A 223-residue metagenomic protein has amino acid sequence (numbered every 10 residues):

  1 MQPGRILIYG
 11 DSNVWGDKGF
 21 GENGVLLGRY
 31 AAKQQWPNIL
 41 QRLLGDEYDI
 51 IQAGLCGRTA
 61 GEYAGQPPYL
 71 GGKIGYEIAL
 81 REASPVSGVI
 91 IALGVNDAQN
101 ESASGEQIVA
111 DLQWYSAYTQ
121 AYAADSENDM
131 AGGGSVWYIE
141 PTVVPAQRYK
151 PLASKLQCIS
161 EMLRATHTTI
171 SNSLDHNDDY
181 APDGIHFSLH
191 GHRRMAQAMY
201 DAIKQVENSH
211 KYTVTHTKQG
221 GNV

Functional and structural regions predicted by a protein language model:
M1-G54: Serine-esterase "nucleophile elbow" of acetyl-processing enzymes
Q2, Q34, D46, G72-N222: Alpha-helical cap/lid subdomain in secreted, periplasmic, or secretory-pathway luminal O-acyl-processing enzymes
D11, D17, L55-R58, L93-V95 (+2 more regions): Gly/Ser/Thr-rich helix-start
G16-D17, A60, Q99, A146: Glycine/Thr-rich phosphate-binding loops of Rossmann-like dinucleotide-binding domains
G21-R29, G65-Y69, S104-E106, A181-H186: Short glycine-enriched, charge-decorated loop/helix-capping segments at active-site entrances that position
E22, L55-R58, P141, D175-H176: Short linear capping/connector segments at secondary-structure termini
C56-Q66: N-terminal beta-loop-helix "entrance" segment that forms/cooperates in small-molecule cofactor or anionic ligand
